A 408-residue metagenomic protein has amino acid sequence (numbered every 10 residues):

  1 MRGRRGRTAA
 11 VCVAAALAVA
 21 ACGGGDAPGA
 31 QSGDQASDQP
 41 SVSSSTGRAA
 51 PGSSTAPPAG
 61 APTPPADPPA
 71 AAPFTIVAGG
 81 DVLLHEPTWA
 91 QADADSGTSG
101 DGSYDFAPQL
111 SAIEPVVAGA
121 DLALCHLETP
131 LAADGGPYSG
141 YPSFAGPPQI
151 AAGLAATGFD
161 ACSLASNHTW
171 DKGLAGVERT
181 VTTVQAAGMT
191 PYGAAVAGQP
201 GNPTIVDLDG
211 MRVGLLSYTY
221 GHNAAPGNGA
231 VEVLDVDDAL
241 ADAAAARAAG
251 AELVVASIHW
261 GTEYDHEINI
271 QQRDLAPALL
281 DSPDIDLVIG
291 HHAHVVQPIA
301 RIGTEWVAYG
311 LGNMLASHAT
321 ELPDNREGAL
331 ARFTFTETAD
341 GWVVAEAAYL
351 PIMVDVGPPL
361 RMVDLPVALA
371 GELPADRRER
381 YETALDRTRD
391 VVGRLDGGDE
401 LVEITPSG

Functional and structural regions predicted by a protein language model:
M1-A20: Sec-dependent bacterial lipoprotein signal peptides
R2, G23, T46-G408: Acidic, metal/ion-coordinating pockets
R7-C12, A36, L131, Y264: Intrinsically disordered, low-complexity segments enriched in polar/charged small residues
C12-V13, C22-A59: Short, low-complexity, disordered segments immediately C-terminal to signal peptides in bacterial exported proteins
